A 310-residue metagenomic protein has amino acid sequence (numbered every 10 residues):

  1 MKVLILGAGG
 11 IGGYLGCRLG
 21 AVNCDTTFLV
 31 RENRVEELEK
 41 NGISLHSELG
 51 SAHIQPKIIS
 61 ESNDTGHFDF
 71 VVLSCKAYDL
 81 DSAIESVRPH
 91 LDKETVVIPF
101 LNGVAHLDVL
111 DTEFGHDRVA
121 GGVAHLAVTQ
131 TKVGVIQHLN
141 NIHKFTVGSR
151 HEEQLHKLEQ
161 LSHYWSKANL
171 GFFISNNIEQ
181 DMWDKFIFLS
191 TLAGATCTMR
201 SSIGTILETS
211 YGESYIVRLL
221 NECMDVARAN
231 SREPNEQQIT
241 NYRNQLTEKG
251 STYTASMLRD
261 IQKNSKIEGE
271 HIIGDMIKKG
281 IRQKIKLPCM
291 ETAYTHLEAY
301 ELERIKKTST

Functional and structural regions predicted by a protein language model:
M1-S51: NAD(P)+-binding Rossmann beta1-loop-alpha1 motif at the extreme N-terminus of oxidoreductases
C17, A21, E85-P89, T112 (+3 more regions): Short, well-ordered alpha-helices that flank and scaffold nucleotide-derived cofactor binding pockets
N33, Y78-D79, V104-A105, E153 (+1 more regions): Short alpha-helical
A52-V135: Rossmann-like NAD(P)(H) cofactor-binding subdomain of soluble oxidoreductases
P89-H90, E113-R118, V133-K185, S190-E236: Internal alpha-helical scaffold of NAD(P)-dependent oxidoreductase catalytic cores
V217-T310: NAD(P)-dependent Rossmann-like dehydrogenase/reductase catalytic/cofactor-binding core
